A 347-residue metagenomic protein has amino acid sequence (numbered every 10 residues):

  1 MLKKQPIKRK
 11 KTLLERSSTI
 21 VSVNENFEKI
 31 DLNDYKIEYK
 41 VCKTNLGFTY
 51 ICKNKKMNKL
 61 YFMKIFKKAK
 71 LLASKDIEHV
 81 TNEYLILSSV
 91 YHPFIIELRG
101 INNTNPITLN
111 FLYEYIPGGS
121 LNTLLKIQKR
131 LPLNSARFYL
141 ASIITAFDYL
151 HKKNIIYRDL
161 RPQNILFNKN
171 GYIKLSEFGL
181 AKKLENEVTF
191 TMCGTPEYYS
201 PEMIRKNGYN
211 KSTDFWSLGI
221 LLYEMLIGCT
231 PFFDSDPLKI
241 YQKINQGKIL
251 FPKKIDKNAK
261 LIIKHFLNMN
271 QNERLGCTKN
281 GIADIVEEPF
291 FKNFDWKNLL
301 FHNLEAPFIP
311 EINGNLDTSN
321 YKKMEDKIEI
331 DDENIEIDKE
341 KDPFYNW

Functional and structural regions predicted by a protein language model:
E38-T49: Protein kinase glycine-rich loop
F48-K68: Glycine-rich ATP phosphate-binding loop
E97-I107: Short beta-strand micro-motifs within the conserved protein kinase catalytic domain, predominantly in the N-lobe
I107-S120: Conserved short submotifs of the Hanks-type protein kinase catalytic core that shape the nucleotide-binding pocket
Y139-L140: Activation segment signature within eukaryotic-like protein kinase domains
C277-W347: C-terminal regulatory tails of eukaryotic serine/threonine kinases
